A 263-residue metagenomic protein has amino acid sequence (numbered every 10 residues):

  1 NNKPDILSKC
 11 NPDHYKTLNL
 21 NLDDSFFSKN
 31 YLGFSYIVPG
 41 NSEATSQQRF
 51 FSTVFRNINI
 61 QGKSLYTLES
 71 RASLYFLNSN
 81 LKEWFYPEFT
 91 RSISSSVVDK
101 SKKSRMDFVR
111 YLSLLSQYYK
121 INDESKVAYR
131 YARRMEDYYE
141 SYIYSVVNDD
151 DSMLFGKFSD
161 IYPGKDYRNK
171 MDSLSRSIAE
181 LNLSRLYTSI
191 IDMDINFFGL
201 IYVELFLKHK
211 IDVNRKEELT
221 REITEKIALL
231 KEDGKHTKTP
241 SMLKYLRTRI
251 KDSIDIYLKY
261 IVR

Functional and structural regions predicted by a protein language model:
N1-D123: Basic- and aromatic-enriched surface patches that contact anionic nucleotides/nucleic acids
R105-R263: C-terminal subdomains that position terminal phosphate/3'-OH groups for nucleotidyl transfer/ligation, primarily on
